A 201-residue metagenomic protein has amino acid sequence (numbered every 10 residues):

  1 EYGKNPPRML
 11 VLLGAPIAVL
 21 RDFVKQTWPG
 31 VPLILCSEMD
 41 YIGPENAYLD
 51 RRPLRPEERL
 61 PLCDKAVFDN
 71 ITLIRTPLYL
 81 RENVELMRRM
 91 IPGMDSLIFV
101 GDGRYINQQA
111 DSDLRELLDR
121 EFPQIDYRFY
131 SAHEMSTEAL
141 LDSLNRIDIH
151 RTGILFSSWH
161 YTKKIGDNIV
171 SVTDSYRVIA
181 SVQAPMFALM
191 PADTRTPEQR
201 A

Functional and structural regions predicted by a protein language model:
E1-A201: Short hydrophobic alpha-helices and adjacent helix-cap/hinge residues
